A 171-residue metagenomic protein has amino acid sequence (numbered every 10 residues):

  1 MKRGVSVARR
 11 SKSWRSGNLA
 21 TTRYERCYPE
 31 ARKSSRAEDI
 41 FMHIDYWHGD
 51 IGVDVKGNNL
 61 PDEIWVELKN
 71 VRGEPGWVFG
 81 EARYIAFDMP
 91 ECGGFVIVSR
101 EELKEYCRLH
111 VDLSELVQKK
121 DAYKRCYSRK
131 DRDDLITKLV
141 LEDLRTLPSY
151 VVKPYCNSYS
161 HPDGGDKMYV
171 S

Functional and structural regions predicted by a protein language model:
M1-S171: Nucleic-acid endonuclease domains
